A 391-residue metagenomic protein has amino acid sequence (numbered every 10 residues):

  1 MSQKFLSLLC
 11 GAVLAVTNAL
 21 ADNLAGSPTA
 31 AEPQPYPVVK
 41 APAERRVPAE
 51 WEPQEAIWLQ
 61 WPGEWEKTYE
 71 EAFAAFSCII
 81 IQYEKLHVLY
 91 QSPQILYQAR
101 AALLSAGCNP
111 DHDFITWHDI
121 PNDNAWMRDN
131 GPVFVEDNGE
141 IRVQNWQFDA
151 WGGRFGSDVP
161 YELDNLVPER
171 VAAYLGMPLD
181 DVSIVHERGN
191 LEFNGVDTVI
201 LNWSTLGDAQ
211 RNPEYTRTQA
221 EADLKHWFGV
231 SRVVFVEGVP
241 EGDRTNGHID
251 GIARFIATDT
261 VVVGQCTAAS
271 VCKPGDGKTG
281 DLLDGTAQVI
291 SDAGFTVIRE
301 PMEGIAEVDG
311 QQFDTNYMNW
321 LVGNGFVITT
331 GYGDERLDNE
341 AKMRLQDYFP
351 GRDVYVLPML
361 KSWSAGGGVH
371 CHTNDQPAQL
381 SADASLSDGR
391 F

Functional and structural regions predicted by a protein language model:
M1-F5: Positively charged n-region of N-terminal signal peptides that target proteins for export
S7-T17: Bacterial N-terminal signal peptides
A19-A21: Boundary at the C-terminal end of the N-terminal hydrophobic targeting segment
N23-F391: The feature marks the mature, well-folded catalytic cores of soluble enzymes
